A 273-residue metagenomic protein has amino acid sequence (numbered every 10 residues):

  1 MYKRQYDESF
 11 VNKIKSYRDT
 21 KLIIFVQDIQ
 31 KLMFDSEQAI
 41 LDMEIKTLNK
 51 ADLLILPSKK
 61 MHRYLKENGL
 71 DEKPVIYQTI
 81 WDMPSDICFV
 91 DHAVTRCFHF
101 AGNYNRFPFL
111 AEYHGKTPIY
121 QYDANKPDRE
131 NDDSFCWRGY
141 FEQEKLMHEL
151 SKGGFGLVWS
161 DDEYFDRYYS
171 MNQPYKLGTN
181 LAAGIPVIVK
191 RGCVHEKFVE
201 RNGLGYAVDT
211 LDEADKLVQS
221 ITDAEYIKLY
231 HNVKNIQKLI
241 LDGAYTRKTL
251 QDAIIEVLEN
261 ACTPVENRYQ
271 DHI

Functional and structural regions predicted by a protein language model:
M1, V26-I29, Q78-D82, A124 (+1 more regions): Histidine-centered beta-alpha loop that forms part of the nucleotide-sugar donor binding/catalytic region in diverse
M1-D52, L56-R63: Extended catalytic core of nucleotide-activated donor transferases of GT-like folds
D52-K66, L70-D86: Donor nucleotide-sugar binding/catalytic pocket of nucleotide-sugar-dependent glycosyltransferases
K60-H62, N105-R106, V194-H195, E213: Alpha-helix capping/helix-boundary segments
W81-S151: Conserved catalytic-core segment of nucleotide-activated headgroup transferases in glycan assembly
Q143-A183, V189-K197: Nucleotide-sugar-dependent
R201-V208: A short acidic/histidine/glycine-rich donor-binding loop in glycosyltransferase catalytic cores
D209-D212, K216, D223-H272: A charged, aromatic-enriched C-terminal amphipathic alpha-helix characteristic of glycosyltransferases across folds
